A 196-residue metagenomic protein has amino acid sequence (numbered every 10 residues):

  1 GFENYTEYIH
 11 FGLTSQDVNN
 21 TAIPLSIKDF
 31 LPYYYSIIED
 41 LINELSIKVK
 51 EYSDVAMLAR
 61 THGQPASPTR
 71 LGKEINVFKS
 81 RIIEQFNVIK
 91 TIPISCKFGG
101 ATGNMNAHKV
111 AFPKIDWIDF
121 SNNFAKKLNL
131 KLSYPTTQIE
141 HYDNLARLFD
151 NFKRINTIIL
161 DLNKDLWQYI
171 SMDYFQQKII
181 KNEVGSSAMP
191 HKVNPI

Functional and structural regions predicted by a protein language model:
G1-M105, F112-A125, G185-S186, P190 (+1 more regions): A helix-coil-helix interface module used to build multimeric assemblies and to scaffold catalytic/cofactor sites
I9, K131-T136, Q177-K178: A glycine-rich, basic-preceded beta-loop-alpha segment at the flavin cofactor/substrate interface of flavin-utilizing
S53-A56, L132, I170, Y174: Short amphipathic alpha-helical interaction/hinge segments
Q85, Q138-I196: Glycine-rich anion/phosphate-binding loop at the beta-strand->alpha-helix junction
I118-Q138: Active-site-adjacent "gating/activation" loops or surface patches in catalytic cores
